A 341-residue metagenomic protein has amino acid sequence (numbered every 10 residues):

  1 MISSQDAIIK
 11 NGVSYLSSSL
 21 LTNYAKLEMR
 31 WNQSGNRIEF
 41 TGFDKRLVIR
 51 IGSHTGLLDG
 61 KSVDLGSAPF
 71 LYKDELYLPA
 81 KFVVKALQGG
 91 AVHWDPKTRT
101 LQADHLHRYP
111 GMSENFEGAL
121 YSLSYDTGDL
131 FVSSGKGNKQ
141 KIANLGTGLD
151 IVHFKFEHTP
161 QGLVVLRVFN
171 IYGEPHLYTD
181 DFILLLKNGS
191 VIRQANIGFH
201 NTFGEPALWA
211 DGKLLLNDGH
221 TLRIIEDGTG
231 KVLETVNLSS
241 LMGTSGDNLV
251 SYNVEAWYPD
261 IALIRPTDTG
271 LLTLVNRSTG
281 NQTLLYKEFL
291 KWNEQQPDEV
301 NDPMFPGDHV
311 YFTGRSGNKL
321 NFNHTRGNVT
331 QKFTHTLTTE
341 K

Functional and structural regions predicted by a protein language model:
M1-K155, Y178-R193, F199-K341: Primary recognition of N-terminal secretory signal peptides and signal-anchoring hydrophobic helices
T159-P160: Mixed-charge, glycine-accented linear interaction segment located at domain edges/termini
L163-V165: Loop-centered beta-sheet repeat module
V168-N170: Generic short beta-strand segments
Y172-H176: Short consensus segments that form the blades of beta-propeller domains, in both extracellular/periplasmic
